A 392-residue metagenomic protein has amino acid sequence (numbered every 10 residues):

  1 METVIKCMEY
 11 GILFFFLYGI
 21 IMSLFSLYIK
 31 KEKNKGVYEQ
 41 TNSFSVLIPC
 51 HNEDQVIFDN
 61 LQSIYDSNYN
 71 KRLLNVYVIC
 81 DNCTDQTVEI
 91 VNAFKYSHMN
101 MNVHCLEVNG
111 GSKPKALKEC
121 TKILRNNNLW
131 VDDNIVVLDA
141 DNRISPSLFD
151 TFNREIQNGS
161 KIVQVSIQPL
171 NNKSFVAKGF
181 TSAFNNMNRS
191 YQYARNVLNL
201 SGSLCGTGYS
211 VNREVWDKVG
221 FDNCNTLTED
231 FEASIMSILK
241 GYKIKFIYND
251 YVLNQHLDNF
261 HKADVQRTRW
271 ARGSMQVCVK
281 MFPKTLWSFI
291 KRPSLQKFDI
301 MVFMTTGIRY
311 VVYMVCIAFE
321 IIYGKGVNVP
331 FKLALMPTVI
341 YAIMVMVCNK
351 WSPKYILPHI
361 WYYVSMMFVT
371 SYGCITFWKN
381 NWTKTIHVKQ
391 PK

Functional and structural regions predicted by a protein language model:
M1-S63: N-proximal low-complexity "stem/linker" segments adjacent to membrane-targeting elements
L24-S43, P283-I300, K325-K392: Juxtamembrane C-terminal module of membrane proteins
N42-S45, N75, E232: Cell-envelope/extracellular polymer assembly enzymes that use nucleotide-activated donors
F58, D85-A93, K113, P146-S147: Acidic helix N-cap motif at the loop->helix transition within catalytic regions of sugar-transfer enzymes
Q62-L73: Short, acidic, metal-binding catalytic loop of nucleotide-sugar glycosyltransferases
Y77-E89, E107-G111, R143: A conserved acidic beta->alpha catalytic loop
C105, S112-L129, D133, P146-L227 (+4 more regions): Long helical/loop segments within the catalytic core of UDP-sugar-dependent glycosyltransferases, especially the large
S234-L253: Catalytic donor-sugar/metal-binding loop of nucleotide-sugar-dependent glycosyltransferases
